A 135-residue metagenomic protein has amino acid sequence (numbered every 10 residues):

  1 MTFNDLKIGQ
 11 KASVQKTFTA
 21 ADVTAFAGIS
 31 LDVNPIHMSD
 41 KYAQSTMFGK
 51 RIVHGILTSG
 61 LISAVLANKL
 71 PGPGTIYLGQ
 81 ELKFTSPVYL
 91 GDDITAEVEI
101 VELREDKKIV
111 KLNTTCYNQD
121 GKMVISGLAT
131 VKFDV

Functional and structural regions predicted by a protein language model:
M1-I8, V88-V135: HotDog/MaoC-like acyl-thioester-processing domains
M1-T75: Hot-dog-fold acyl-thioester-processing enzymes
K11, G74-I76, E81, N118 (+1 more regions): Compositionally biased, intrinsically disordered low-complexity regions
S13-T17, K83, E99, T130-K132: Generic structural detector for well-ordered beta-strands
A25, Y42, L78, K107-K108 (+1 more regions): Sparse recognition of residues in long alpha-helices and their boundaries
P35, P71, P87, F133-D134: Proline-rich low-complexity regions
N68-A96: Mid-chain, well-packed structural core segment of small domains
